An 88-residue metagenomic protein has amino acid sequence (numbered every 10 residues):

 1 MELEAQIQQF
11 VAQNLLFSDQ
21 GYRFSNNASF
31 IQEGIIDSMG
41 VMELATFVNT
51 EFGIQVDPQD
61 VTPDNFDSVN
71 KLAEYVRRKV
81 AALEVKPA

Functional and structural regions predicted by a protein language model:
M1-D37, L44-A45, T50-A88: Phosphopantetheine-dependent thiolation modules in NRPS/PKS and related acyl-activating systems
